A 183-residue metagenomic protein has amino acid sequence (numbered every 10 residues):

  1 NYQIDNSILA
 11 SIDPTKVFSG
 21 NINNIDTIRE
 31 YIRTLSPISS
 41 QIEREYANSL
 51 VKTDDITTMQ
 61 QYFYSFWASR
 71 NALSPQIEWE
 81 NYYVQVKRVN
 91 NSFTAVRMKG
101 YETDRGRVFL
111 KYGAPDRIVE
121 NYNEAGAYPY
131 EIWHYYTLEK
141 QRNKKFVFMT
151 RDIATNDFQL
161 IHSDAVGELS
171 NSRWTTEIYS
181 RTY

Functional and structural regions predicted by a protein language model:
N1-Y2: Beta-strand-enriched, solvent-exposed domains that form extended recognition/catalytic surfaces
D5-Y183: Residues within mature, well-folded domains
